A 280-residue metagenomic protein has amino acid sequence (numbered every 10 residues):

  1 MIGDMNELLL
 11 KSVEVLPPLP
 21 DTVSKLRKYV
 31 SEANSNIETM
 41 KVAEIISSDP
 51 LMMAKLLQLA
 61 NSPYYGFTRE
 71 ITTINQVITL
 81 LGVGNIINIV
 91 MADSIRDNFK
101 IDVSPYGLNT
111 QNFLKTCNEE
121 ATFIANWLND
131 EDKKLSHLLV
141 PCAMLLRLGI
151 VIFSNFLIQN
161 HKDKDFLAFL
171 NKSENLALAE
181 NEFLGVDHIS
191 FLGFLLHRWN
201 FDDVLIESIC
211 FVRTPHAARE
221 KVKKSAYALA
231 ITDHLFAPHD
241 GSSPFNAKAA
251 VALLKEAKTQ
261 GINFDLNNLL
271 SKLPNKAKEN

Functional and structural regions predicted by a protein language model:
M1-L145, V151-Q159, F183-G185, S190-F245: Conserved alpha-helical "signature site" that marks functionally important helical segments or helix/loop junctions
M1-L8, E256-N280: Terminal helices and disordered tails flanking the catalytic cores of nucleotide-processing hydrolases
Q76, D163-F191, A218-A226, L254-F264: Divalent-cation-assisted or electrostatically stabilized phosphate/pyrophosphate-binding catalytic cores
A247-A250, E256: Cytosolic terminal low-complexity segments enriched in Ser/Thr and acidic residues
